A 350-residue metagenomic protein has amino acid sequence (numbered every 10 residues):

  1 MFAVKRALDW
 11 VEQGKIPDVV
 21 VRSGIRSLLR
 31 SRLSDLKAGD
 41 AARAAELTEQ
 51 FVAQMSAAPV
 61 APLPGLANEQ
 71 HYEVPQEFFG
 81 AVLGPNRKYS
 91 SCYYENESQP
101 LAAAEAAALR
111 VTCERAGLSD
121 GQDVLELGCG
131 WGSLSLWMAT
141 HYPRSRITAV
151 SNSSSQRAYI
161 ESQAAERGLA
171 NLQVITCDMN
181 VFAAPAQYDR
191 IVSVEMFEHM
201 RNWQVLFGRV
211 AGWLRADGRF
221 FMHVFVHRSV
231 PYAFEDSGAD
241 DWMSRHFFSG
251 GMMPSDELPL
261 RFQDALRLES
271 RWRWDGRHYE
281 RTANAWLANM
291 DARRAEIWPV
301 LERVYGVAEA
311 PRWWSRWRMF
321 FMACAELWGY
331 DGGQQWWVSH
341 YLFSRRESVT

Functional and structural regions predicted by a protein language model:
L29-R115: Conserved Class I S-adenosyl-L-methionine-dependent methyltransferase catalytic core
D120-G130: Conserved class I S-adenosyl-L-methionine
W131-P143: Conserved SAM-binding loop of SAM-dependent methyltransferases across substrates and taxa, primarily the Class I
R146-S151: Conserved SAM-binding motif I beta-strand of class I
E166-M179: Conserved SAM-binding strand-loop segment of SAM-dependent methyltransferases
V181-I191: A short acidic, Gly/Pro-enriched loop at the edge of an enzyme's catalytic core that lines a small-molecule cofactor
Q204-R219: A short glycine-rich, Lys/Arg-flanked "PGG" loop and its adjoining helix->strand segment in the class I
V226, Y232-V338, R345-E347: Substrate-binding/catalytic lobe of Class I Rossmann-like enzymes that use SAM or dcSAM, i.e., the mid-to-C-terminal
